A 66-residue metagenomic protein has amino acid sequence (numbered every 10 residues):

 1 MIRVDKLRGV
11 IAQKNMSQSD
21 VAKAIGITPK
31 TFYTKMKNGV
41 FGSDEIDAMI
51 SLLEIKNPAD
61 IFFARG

Functional and structural regions predicted by a protein language model:
M1-N15, D20: A short, Lys/Arg-rich alpha-helix, primarily the initiator
R8, Y33-T34, F62: Key DNA-contacting residues within the recognition helix of helix-turn-helix
A12, K23, S51: Alpha-helical residues within the helix-turn-helix
N15-T31: Short alpha-helical DNA-recognition segment
Q18, I46, P58: Helix-turn-helix DNA-binding elements, focusing on the entry/boundary residues of the two helices that contact DNA
I27-F41: Recognition helix of helix-turn-helix/homeodomain-like DNA-binding domains that insert into the DNA major groove
N38-S51: Short, basic-rich loop-to-helix N-cap that marks the start of a DNA-contacting helix
E54-G66: Short C-terminal boundary/hinge segments that cap the last helix of small helical domains
